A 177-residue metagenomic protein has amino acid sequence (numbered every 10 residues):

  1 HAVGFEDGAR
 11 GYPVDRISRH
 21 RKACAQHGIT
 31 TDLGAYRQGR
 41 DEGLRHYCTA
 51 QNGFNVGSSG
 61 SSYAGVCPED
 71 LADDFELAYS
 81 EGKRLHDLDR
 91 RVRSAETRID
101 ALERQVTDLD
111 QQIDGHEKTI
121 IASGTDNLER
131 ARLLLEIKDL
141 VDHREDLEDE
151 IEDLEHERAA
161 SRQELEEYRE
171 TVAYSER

Functional and structural regions predicted by a protein language model:
H1-R177: Intrinsic-disorder/low-complexity detector
